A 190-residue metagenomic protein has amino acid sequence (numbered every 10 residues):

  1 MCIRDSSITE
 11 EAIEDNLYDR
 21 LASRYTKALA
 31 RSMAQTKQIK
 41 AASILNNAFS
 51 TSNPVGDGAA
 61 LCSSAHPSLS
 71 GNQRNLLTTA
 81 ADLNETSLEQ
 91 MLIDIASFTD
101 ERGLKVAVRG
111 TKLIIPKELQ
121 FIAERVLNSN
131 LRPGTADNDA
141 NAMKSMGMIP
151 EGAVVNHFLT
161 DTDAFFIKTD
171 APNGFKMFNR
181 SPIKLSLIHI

Functional and structural regions predicted by a protein language model:
M1-D5, I188-I190: Conserved small/polar residues in nucleotide/adenosyl-binding loops
R4, K27, T111: Residue-level detector of short, conserved catalytic/binding motifs and their immediate flanks
R4-D15: Short acidic, glycine/tyrosine-flanked loop/strand segments centered on an H-E-D-like triad
E10, M33, I115-K117: Short, structured patches in soluble enzyme cores that scaffold and shape functional sites
I13-R24, R31-S97: Alpha-helical scaffold segments that mediate packing/assembly in large oligomeric complexes
A60-D100, A107-K112, K117-I188: Sequence/fold signature of self-assembling virion shell proteins
